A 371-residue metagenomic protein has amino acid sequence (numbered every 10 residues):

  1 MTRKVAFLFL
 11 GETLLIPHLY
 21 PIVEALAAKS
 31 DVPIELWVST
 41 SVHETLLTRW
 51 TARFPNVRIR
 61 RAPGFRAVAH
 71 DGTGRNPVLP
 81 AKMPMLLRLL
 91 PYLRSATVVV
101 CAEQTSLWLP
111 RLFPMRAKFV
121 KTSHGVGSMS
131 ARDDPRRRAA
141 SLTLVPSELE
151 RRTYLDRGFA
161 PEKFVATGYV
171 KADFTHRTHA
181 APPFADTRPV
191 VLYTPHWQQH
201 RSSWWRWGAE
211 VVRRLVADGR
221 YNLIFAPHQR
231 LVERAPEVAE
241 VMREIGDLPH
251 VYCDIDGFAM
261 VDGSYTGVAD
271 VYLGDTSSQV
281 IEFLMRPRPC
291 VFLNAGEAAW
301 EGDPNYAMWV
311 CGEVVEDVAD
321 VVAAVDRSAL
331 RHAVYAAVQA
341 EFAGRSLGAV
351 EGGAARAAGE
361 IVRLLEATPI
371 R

Functional and structural regions predicted by a protein language model:
M1-T13, L192-Y193, G296: Nucleotide-activated donor-dependent transferases that construct or modify glycoconjugates
L8-K29, E35-H176: Active-site and donor-binding regions of nucleotide-sugar-utilizing enzymes
L15-A27, A172-R243, S346-G359: Conserved catalytic-core segment of nucleotide-activated headgroup transferases in glycan assembly
E44-V57, P236-I245, D303-N305: Short, aromatic/basic amphipathic alpha-helical patches
A117, V271, P287-V291: Structural loop-to-beta junction motif characteristic of Rossmann-like glycosyltransferase folds
P161, S278-S346: Catalytic binding pocket for nucleotide-activated donors in carbohydrate/polymer assembly enzymes
E237-I281: Donor nucleotide-activated moiety binding/catalytic core segment of transferases that use nucleotide-activated donors
R327-R371: C-terminal amphipathic helix plus adjacent low-complexity, charged tail appended to glycosyltransferase catalytic
